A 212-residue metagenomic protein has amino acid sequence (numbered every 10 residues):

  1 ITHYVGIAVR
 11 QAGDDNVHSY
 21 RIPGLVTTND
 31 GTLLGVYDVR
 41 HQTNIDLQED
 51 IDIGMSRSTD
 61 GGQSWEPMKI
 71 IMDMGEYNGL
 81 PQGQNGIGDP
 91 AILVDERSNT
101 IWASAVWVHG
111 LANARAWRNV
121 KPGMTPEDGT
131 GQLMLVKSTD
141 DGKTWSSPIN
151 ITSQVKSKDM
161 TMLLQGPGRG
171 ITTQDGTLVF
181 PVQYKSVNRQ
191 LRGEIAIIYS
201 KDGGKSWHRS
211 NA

Functional and structural regions predicted by a protein language model:
I1-A212: Asp-box/BNR beta-propeller blade signature and adjacent active/binding-site loops in extracellular glycan-interacting
